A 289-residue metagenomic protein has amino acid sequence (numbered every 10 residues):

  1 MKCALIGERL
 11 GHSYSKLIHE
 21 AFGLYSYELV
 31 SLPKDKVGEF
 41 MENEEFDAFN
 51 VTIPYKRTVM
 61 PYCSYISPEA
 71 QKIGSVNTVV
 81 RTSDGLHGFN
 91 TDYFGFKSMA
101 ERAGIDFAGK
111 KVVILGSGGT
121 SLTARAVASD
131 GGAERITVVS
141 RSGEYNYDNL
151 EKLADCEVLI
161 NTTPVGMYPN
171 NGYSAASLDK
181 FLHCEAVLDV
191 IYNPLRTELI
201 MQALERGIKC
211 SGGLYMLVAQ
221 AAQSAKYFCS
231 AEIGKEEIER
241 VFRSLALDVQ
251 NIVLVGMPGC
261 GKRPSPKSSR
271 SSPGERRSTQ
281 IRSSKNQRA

Functional and structural regions predicted by a protein language model:
K2-A103, P194-R196, R206-K209, Y215-V218: Phosphate/diphosphate ligand-binding glycine-rich loop within oxidoreductases
G7, G88-Y93, A100, I105 (+3 more regions): Glycine-rich adenosine-cofactor-binding loop
D130-R135, E205-K209, S272: Conserved S-adenosyl-L-methionine
Y145-S211: Rossmann-like adenosine-cofactor binding region
V190-Q250: Adenosine-phosphate binding glycine-rich loop
R263: Walker A/P-loop
R270-A289: Conserved substrate/cofactor phosphate-moiety recognition/catalytic segment in nucleotide-dependent phosphotransferases
